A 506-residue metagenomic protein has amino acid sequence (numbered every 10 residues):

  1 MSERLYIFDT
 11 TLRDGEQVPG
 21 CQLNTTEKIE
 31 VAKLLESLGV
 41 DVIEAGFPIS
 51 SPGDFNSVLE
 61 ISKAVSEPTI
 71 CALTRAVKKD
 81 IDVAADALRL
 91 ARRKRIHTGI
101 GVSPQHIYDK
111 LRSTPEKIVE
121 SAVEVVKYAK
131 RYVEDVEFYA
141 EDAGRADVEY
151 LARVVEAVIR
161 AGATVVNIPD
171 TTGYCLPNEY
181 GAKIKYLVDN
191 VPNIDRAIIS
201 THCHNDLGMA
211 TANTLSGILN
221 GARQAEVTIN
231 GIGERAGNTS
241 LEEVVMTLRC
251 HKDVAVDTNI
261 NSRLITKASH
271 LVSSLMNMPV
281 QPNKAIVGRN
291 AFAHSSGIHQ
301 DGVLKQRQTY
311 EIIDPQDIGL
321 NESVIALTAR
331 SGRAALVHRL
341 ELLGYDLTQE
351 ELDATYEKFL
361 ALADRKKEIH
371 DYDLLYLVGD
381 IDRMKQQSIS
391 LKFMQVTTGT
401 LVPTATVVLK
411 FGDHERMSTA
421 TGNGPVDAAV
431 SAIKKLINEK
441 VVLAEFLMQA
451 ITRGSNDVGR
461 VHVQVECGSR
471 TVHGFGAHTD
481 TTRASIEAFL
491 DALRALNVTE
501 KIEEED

Functional and structural regions predicted by a protein language model:
M1-V77, V324-S331, V337-R339, L343 (+1 more regions): N-terminal capping/small domains of soluble enzymes
R4-L5, T11, M246, K252-T419 (+1 more regions): A mid-to-C-terminal "edge-of-domain" accessory segment
L5-I7, Q17-V42, N56-A64, K78-I199 (+1 more regions): Alpha/beta enzyme core
D14, V18-P19, F47-P52, S103-Q105 (+5 more regions): Short, small-residue-enriched loops and turns at beta-alpha junctions that line or gate enzyme active sites
Q17, E30-V31, E368-A484: Non-catalytic terminal/interface segments that mediate subunit docking, oligomerization, and allosteric communication
D170-T171, E226-E234, R249-T258, G319-I325 (+2 more regions): Short beta-alpha connecting loops at secondary-structure transitions that line or flank enzyme active sites
C175, A182-K305: Catalytic alpha/beta core domains of metabolic enzymes, predominantly
T471-H473, A477-E505: Mixed-charge, glycine-accented linear interaction segment located at domain edges/termini
